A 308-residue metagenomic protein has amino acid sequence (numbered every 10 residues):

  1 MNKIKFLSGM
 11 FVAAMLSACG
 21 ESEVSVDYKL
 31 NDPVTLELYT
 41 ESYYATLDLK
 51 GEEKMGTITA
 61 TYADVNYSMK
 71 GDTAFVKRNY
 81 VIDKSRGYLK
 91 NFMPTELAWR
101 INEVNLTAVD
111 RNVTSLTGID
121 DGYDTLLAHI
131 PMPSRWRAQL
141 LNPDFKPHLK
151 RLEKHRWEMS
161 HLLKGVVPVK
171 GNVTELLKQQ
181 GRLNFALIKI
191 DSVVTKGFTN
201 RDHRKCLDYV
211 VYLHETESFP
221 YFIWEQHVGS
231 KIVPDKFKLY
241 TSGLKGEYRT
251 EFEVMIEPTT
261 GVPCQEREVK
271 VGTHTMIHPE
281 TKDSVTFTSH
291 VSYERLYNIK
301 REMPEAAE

Functional and structural regions predicted by a protein language model:
M1-S8: Bacterial N-terminal signal peptides that target proteins for export
M10-A13: Short, linear, compositionally biased motifs with a strong N-terminal bias
M15-A18: C-terminal motif of bacterial Sec signal peptides marking the signal peptidase cleavage site
E23-E308: Signature of exported/secreted
